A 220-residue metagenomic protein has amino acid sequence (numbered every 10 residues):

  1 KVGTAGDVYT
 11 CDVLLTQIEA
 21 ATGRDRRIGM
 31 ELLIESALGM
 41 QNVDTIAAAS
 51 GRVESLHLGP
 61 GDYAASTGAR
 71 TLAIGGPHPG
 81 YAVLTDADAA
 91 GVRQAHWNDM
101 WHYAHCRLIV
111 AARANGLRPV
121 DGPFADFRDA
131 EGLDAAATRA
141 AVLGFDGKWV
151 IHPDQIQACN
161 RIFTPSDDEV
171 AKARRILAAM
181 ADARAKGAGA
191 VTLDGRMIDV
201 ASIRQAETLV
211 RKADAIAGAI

Functional and structural regions predicted by a protein language model:
K1-I220: Expand to "…catalyze enediolate/carbanion chemistry for C-C bond making/breaking, isomerization, decarboxylation
